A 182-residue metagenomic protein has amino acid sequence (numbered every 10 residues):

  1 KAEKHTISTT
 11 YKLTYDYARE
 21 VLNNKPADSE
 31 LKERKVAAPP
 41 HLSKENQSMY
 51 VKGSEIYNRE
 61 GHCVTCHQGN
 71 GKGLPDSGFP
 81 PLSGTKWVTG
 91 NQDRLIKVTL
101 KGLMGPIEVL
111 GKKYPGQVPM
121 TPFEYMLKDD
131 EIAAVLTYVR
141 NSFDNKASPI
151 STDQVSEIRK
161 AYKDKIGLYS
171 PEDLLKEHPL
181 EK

Functional and structural regions predicted by a protein language model:
K1-S48, L110, Y114-V118, P122-K182: Flexible coil segments in periplasmic/lumen-exposed cytochrome c-class electron-transfer proteins
H41, C66-H67, P80, G105-E108 (+1 more regions): Sparse, context-dependent recognition of short Cys/His-centered cofactor- or disulfide-binding micro-motifs
N46-D76, S83, T89-K101: Sequence/structural segment immediately N-terminal to covalent heme-attachment motifs in c-type and related
E60, G69, T85, V98-G102 (+3 more regions): Structured segments of extracytoplasmic/periplasmic soluble domains in secreted or envelope-associated proteins
G61, P81-K97, P106-E108, V118-A133: Electron-transfer interface patches adjacent to heme c in soluble/periplasmic c-type cytochromes and di-/multiheme
D76-S77, L110: Conserved catalytic-core motifs of eukaryotic protein kinase domains, centered on the activation segment
